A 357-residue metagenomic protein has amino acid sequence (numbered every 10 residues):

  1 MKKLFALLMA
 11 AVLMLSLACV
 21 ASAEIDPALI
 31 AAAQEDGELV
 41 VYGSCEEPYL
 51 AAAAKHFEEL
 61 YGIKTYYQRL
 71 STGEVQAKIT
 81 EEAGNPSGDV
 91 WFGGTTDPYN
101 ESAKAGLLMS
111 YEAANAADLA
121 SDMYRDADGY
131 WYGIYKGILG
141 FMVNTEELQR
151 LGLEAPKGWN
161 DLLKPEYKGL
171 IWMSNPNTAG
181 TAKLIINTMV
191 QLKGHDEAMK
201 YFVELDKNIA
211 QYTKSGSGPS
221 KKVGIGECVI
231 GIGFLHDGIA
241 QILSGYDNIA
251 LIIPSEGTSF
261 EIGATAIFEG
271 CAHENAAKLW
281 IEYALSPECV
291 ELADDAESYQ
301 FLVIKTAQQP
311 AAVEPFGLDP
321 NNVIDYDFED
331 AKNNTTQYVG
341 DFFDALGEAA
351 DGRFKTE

Functional and structural regions predicted by a protein language model:
M1-D36, G352-E357: Short, low-complexity disordered leader/linker segments with a strong preference for bacterial N-terminal type II
A23-V40, E58-E59, L163-G169: Immediate post-signal peptide segment of exported/extracytoplasmic ligand-binding proteins
V40-A54, Y66-E82, P86-E227: Extracytoplasmic ligand-binding site segments that recognize negatively charged/polar headgroups
A53-Y61: A short alpha-helix/helix-coil micro-patch that ends at or immediately precedes a cysteine
D97-E101, V229-N248: A ligand-binding cleft/hinge motif common to bilobed small-molecule-binding domains
G137, Y201-D206, Y212-T213, G245-C271: Periplasmic-binding protein-like
S259, G263, F268-Y326: Mature extracytoplasmic/periplasmic domains
N322-E357: Conserved C-terminal helix/tail region of periplasmic/extracytoplasmic solute-binding proteins
